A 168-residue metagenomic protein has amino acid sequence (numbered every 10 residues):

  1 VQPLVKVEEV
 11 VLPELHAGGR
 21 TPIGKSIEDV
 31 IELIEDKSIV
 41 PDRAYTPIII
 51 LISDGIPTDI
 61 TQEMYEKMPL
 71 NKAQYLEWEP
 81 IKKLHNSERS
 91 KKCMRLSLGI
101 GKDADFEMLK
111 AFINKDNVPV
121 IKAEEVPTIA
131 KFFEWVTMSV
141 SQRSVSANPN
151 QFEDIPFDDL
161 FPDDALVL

Functional and structural regions predicted by a protein language model:
V1-Q2, P41, Y65, A165: P-loop NTP-binding core
V5-Y45, M94-E107, T128-W135: Von Willebrand factor
V10-V11, M94-D154, L168: Von Willebrand factor A/integrin I-like adhesion domains
L33, K37, L84-S87, S139: Conserved, well-folded catalytic cores of nucleic-acid-processing and energy-transducing macromolecular machines
T46-I50: Structural motif
S53: Active-site flanking residues adjacent to catalytic metal/cofactor-binding acidic residues
I56-F112: VWA/integrin I-like adhesion module and closely mimicked acidic/polar interface patches used
L160-L168: Short acidic DE-rich linear segments
